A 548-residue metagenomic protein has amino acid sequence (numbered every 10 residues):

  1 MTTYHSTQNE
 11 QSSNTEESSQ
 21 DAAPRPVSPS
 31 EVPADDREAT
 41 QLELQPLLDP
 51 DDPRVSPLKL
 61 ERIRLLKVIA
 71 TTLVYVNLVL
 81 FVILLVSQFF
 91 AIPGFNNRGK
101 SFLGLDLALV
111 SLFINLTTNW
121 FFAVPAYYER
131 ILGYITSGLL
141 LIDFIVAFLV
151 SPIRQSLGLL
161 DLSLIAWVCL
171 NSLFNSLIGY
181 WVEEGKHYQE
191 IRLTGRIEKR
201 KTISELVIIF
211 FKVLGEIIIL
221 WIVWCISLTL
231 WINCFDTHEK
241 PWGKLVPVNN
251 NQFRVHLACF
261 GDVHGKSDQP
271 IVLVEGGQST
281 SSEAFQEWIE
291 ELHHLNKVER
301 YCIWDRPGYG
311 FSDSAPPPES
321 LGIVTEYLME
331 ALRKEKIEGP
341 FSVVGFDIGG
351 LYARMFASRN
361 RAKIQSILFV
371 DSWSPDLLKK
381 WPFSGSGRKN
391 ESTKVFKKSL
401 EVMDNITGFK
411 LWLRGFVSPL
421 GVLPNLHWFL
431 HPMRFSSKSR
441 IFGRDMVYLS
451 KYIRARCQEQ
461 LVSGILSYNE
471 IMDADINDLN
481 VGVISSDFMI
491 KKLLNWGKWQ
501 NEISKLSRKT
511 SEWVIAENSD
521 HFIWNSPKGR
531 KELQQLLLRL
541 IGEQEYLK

Functional and structural regions predicted by a protein language model:
M1-E61: Intrinsically disordered, low-complexity terminal tails of fungal membrane proteins
Y128-T194: Membrane-embedded alpha-helical segments of integral membrane proteins
L245, N250-D262: A short loop-to-beta-strand scaffold at the N-terminal edge of the catalytic core in hydrolase folds
D262-F311: Conserved HGGG/HGGXW glycine-rich cap/lid loop of the alpha/beta-hydrolase fold
R306-V344: Active-site loop/oxyanion-hole signature of alpha/beta-hydrolase fold enzymes
L321, T325, K363-I364, L368-S511 (+1 more regions): Flexible "cap/lid" subdomain of the alpha/beta-hydrolase fold that forms the substrate-access gate
E338-W381: Conserved hydrolase catalytic core segment
S519-D520, W524-G542: Post-His helix in hydrolase/transferase enzymes
